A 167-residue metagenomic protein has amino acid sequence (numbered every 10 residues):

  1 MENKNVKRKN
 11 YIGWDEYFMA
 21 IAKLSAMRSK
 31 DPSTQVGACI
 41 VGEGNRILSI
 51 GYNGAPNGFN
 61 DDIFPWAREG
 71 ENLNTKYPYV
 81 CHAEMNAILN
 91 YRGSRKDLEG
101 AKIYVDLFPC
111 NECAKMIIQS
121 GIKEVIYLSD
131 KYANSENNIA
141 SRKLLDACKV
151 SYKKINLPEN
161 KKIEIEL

Functional and structural regions predicted by a protein language model:
M1-L167: Zinc-dependent deaminase catalytic domain
